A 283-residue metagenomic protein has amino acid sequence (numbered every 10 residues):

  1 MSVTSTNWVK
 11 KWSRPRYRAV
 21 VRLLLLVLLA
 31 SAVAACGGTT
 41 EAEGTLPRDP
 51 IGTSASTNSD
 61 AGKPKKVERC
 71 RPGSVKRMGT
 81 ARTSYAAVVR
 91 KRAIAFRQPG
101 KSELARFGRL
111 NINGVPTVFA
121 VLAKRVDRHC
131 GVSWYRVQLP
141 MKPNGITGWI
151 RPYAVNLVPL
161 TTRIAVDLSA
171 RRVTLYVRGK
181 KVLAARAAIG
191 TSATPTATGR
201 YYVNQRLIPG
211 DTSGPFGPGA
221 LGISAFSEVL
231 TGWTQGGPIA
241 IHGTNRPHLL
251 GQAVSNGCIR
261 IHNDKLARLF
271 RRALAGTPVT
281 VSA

Functional and structural regions predicted by a protein language model:
M1-R18: N-terminal secretory signal peptides that target proteins for export/translocation
V33-A35: C-terminal motif of bacterial Sec signal peptides marking the signal peptidase cleavage site
G37-T39: Bacterial signal peptide processing site
G44-R82, Q138-V166: Boundary regions of SH3-family modules and the immediately adjacent low-complexity/disordered segments in eukaryotic
L46, M141-K142, A154-R163, T191-Y202 (+1 more regions): Exported/periplasmic cell-wall-interacting domains
G52-D127: Beta-loop motif signature
N111-Y153: SH3/SH3-like beta-barrel superfamily modules
P152-G190: A structural motif detector for short, solvent-exposed N-terminal "entry" segments of globular domains
